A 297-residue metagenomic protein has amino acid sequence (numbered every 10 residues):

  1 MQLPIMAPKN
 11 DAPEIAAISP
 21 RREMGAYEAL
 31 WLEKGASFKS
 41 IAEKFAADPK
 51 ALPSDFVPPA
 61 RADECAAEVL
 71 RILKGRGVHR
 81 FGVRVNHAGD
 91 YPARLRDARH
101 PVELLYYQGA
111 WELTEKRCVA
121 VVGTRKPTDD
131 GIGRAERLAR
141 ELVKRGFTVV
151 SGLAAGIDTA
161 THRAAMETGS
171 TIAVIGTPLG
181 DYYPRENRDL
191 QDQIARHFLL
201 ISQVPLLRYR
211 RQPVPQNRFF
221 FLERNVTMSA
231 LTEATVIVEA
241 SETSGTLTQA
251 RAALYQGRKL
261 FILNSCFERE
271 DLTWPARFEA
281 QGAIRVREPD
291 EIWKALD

Functional and structural regions predicted by a protein language model:
M1-G89: Short, small/acidic-rich helices and loops at N termini and domain boundaries of DNA replication/processing enzymes
Q2-E23, F81, N86-D297: Glycine-biased, small-residue-rich flexible motifs in mid-sequence functional cores and linkers
